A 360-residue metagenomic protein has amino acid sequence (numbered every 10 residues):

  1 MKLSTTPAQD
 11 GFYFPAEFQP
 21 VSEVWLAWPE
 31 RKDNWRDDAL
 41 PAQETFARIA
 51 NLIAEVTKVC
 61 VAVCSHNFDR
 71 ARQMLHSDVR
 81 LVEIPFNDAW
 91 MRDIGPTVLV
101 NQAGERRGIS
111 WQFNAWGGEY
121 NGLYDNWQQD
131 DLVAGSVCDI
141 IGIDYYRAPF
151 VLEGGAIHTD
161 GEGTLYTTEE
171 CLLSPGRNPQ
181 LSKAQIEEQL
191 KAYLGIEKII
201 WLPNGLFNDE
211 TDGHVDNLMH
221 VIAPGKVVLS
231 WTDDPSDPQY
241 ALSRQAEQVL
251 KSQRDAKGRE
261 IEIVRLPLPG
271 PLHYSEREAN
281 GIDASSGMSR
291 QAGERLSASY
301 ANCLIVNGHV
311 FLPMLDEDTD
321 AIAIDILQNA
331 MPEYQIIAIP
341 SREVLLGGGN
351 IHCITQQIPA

Functional and structural regions predicted by a protein language model:
M1-A360: Histidine/cysteine-enriched polar flanking segments
